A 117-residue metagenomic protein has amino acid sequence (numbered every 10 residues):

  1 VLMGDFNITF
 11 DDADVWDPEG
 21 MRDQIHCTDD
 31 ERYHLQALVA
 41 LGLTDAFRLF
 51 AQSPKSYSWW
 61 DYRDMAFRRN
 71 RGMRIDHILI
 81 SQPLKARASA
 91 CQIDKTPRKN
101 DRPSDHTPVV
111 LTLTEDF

Functional and structural regions predicted by a protein language model:
F6: Active-site metal-binding loops of divalent metal-dependent hydrolases
D11-F117: Metal-dependent phosphoester-hydrolase catalytic domains
